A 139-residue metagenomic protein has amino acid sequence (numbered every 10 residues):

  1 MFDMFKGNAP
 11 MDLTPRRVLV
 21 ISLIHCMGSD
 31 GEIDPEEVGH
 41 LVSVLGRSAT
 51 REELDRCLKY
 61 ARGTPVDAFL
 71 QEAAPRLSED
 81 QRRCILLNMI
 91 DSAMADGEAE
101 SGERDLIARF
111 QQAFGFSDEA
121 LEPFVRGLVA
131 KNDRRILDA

Functional and structural regions predicted by a protein language model:
M1-A139: Small-residue-enriched hydrophobic alpha-helices in membranes
